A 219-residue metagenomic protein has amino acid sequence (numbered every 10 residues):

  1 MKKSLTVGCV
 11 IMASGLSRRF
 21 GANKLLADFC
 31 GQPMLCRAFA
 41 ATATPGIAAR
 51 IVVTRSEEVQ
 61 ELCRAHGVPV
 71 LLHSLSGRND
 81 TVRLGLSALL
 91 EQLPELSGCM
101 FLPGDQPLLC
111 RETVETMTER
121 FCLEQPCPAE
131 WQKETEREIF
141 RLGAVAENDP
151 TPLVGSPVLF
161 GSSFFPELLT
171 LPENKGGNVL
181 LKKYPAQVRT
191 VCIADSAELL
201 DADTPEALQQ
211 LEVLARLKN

Functional and structural regions predicted by a protein language model:
K2-E57: N-terminal glycine-rich phosphate-binding loop and ensuing alpha1 helix
K2-L5, P166, T170-N219: Conserved alpha/beta core of the MobA/IspD/sugar-nucleotide pyrophosphorylase nucleotidyltransferase superfamily
V10-S14, V53, L102-P103, G143-V145 (+1 more regions): Short beta-strand segments
D28, L108, V158-L159, T190 (+1 more regions): Short aromatic/basic micro-patch
F29, L71-H73, L142, V191-I193 (+1 more regions): Hydrophobic residues at beta-strand termini and immediately following loops that shape nucleotide-binding pockets
C36-F101, E112-T113: Conserved N-terminal catalytic core of the sugar/cofactor nucleotidyltransferase
S76-L169: Conserved beta-loop-beta/alpha segment of the NTase-like Rossmann-fold superfamily that binds/positions NTPs
